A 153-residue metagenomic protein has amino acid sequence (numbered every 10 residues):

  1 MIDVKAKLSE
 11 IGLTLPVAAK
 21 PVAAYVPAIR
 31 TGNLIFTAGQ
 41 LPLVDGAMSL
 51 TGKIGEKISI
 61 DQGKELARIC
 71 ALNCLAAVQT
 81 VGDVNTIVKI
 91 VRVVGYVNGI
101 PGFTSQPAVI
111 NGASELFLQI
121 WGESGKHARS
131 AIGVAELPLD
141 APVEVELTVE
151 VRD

Functional and structural regions predicted by a protein language model:
M1-D153: Short, polar/acidic, helix-capping and beta-turn segments at strand->helix junctions that line the mouths
